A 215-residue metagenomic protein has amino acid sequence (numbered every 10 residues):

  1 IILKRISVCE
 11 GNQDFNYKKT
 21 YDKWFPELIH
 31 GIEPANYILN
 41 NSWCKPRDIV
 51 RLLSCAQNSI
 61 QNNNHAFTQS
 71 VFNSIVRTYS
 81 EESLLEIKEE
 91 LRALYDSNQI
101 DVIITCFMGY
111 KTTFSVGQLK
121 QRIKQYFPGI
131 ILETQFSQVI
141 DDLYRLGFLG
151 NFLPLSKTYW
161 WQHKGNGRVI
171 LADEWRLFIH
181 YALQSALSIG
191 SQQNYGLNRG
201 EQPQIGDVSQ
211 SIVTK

Functional and structural regions predicted by a protein language model:
I1-G31: The catalytic "switch" region of P-loop NTPases
I1-K4, Y79-S83, Q184-S188: Conserved P-loop NTPase catalytic core
P26, E33-C44: A short helix-loop-helix "switch/interaction" segment in the helical subdomain of ASCE P-loop NTPases
L39-E133: Winged-helix-like regulatory helical subdomains adjacent to P-loop NTPase cores
G129-L146: Short amphipathic alpha-helical interaction segments
Y144-S156: A short, conserved structural fragment
P154-S185: Short, cationic-aromatic polyanion-contact patches
Q193, Q202-V213: Long, low-complexity intrinsically disordered regions enriched in small/polar and proline/glycine residues
